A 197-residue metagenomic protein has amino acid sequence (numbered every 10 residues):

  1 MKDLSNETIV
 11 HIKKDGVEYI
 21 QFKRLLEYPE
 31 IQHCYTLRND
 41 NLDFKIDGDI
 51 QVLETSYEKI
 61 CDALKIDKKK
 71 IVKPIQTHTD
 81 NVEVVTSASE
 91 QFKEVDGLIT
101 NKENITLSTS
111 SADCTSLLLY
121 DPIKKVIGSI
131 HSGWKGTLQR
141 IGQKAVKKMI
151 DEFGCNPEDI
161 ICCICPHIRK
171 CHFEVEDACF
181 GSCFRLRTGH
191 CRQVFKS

Functional and structural regions predicted by a protein language model:
M1-S197: Active-site microenvironment for binding and transforming phosphate-containing groups
